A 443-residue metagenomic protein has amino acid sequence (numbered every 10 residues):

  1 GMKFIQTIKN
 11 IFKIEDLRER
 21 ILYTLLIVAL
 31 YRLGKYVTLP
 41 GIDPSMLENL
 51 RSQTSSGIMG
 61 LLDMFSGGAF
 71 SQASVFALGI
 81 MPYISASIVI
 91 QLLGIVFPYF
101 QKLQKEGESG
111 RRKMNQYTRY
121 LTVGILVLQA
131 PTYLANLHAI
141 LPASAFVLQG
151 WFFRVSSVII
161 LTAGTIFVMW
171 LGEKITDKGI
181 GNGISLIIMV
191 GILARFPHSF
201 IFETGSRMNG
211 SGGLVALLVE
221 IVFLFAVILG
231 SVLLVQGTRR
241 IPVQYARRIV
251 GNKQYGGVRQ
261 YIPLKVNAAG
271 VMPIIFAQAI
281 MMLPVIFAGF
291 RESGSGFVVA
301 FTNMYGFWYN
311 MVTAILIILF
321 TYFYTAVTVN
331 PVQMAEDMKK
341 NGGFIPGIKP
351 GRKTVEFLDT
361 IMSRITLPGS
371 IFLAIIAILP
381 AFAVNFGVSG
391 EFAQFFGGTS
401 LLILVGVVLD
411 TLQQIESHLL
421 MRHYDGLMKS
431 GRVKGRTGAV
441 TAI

Functional and structural regions predicted by a protein language model:
M2-Q104, S109-I443: N-terminal cationic and glycine-rich segments that engage phosphates or anionic surfaces
